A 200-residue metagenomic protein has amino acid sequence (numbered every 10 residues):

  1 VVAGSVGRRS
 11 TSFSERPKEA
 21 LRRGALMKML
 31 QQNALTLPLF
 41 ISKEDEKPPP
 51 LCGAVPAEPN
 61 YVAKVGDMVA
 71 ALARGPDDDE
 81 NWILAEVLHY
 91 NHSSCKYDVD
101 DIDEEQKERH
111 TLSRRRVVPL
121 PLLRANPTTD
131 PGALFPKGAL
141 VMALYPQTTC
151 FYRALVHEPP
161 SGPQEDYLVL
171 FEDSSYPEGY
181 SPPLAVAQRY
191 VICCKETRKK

Functional and structural regions predicted by a protein language model:
V1-K200: Eukaryotic chromatin- and chromosome-associated nuclear factors, especially histone mark writers/erasers/readers
